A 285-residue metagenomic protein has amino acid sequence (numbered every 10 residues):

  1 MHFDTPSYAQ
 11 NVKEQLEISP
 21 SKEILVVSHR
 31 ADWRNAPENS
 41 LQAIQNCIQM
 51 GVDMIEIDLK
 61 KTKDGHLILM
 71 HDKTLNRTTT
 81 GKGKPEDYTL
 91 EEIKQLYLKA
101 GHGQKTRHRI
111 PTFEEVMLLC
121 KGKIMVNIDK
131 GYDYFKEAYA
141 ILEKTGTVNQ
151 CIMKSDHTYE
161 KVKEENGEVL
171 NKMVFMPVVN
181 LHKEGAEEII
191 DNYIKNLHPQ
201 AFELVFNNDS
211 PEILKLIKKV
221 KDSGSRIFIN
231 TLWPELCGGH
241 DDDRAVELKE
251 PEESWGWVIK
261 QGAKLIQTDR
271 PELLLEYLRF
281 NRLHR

Functional and structural regions predicted by a protein language model:
M1-R285: Phosphate-group recognition and catalysis centered on beta-loop-alpha active-site segments
